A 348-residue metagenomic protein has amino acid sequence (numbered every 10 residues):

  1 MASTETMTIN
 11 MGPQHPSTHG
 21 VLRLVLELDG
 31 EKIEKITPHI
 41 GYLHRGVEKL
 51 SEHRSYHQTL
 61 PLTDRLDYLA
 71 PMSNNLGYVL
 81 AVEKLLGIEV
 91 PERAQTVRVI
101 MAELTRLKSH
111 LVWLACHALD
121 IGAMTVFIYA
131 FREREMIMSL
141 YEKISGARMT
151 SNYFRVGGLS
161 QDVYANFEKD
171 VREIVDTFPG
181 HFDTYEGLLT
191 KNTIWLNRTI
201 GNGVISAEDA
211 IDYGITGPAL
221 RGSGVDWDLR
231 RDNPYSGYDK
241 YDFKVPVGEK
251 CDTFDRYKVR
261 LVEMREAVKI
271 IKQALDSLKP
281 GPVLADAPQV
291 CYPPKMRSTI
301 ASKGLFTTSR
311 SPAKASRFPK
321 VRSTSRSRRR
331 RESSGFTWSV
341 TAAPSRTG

Functional and structural regions predicted by a protein language model:
M1-G348: Metal/cofactor-centered catalytic core regions of large enzymes
